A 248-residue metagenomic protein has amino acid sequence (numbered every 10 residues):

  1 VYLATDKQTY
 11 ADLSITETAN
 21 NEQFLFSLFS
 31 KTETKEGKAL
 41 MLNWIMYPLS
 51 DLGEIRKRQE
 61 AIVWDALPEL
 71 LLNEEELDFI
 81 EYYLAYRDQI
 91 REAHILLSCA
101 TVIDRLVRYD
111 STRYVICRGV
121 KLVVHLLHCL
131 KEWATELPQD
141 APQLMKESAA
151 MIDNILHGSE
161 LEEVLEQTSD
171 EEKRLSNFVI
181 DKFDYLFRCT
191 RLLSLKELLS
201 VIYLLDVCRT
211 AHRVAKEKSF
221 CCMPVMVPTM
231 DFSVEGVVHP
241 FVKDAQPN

Functional and structural regions predicted by a protein language model:
V1-H157, V201, V237: Conserved amphipathic alpha-helical "coupling/scaffold" segments that transmit conformational changes between domains
V123, E172, S233: All-alpha helical catalytic cores of prenyl diphosphate-utilizing isoprenoid enzymes
H157-D184: Extended, charged coiled-coil "arm/hinge" scaffolds of SMC/Rad50-like chromosome-maintenance ATPases and other large
L186-T190: An accessory alpha-helical subdomain
E197-N248: Conserved NTPase motor "head" modules and their coupling/switch loops across ABC/AAA+ ATPases, GTPases, and GHKL ATPases
